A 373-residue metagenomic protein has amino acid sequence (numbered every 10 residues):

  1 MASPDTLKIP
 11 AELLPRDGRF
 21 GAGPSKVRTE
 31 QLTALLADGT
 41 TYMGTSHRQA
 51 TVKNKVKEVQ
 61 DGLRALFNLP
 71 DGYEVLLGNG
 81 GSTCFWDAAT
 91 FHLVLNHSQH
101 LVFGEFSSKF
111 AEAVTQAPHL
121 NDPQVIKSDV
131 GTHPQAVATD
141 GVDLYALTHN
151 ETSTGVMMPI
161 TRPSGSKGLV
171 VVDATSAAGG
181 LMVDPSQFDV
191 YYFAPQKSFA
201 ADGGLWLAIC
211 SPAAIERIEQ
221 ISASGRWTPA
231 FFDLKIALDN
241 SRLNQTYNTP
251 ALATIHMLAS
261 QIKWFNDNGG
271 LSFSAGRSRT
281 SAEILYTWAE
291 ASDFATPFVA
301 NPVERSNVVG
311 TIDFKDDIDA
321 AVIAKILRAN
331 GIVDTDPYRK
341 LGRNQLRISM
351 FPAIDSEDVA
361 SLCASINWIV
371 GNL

Functional and structural regions predicted by a protein language model:
A2, E12, D17, K340 (+1 more regions): PLP-dependent enzyme catalytic core of the Aspartate aminotransferase-like
A2-S46: N-terminal "arm"/small-domain region of PLP-dependent enzymes with the aminotransferase-like
K26, Q196-Y286: Active-site C-terminal subdomain of aminotransferase-like
G39-A88, E112-A113: Conserved N-terminal alpha-helix of the aminotransferase class I/II PLP-enzyme fold
H92-F106: Conserved PLP-anchoring active-site segment centered on the Schiff-base-forming lysine
K127-G179, V190: Active-site phosphate-binding strand-loop segment of PLP-dependent enzymes
P185-Q196, W206: Conserved active-site segment immediately N-terminal to the catalytic lysine that forms the internal aldimine
T296-I326: Conserved PLP-binding catalytic core of the aspartate aminotransferase-like
